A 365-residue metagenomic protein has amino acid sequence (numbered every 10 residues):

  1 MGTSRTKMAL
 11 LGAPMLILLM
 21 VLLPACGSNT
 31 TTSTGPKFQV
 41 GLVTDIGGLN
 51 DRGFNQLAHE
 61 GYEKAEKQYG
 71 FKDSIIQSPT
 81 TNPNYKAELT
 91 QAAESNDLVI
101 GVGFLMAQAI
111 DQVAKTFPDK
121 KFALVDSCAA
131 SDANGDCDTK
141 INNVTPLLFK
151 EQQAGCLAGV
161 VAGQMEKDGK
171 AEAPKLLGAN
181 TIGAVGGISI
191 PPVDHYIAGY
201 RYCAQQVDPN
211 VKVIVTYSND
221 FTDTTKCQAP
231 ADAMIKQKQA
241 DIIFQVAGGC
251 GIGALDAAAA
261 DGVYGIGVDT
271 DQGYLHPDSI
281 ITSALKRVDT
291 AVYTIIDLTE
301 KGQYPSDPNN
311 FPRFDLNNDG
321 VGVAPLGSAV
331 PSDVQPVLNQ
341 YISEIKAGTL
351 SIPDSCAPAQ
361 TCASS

Functional and structural regions predicted by a protein language model:
M1-M15: Bacterial N-terminal signal peptides that target proteins for export
S4-T6, L19, D51: Short, intrinsically disordered low-complexity segments
M20-A25: C-terminal motif of bacterial Sec signal peptides marking the signal peptidase cleavage site
G27-N29: Bacterial signal peptide processing site
T32-S365: A residue-level marker of the well-folded mature domains of exported/periplasmic proteins
